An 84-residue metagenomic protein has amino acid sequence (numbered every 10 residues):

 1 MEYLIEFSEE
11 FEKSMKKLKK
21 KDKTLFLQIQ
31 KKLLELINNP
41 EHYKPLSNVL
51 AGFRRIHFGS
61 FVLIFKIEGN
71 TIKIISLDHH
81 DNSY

Functional and structural regions predicted by a protein language model:
E2-I5, E9-E10, K16, K20-F26 (+2 more regions): Enriched for short, Lys/Arg-rich terminal
K13, K31, E41, P45 (+2 more regions): Residue-level signal for pocket-adjacent positions within structured domains
K31-I56: A short, surface-exposed loop/turn module that caps and links secondary-structure elements
